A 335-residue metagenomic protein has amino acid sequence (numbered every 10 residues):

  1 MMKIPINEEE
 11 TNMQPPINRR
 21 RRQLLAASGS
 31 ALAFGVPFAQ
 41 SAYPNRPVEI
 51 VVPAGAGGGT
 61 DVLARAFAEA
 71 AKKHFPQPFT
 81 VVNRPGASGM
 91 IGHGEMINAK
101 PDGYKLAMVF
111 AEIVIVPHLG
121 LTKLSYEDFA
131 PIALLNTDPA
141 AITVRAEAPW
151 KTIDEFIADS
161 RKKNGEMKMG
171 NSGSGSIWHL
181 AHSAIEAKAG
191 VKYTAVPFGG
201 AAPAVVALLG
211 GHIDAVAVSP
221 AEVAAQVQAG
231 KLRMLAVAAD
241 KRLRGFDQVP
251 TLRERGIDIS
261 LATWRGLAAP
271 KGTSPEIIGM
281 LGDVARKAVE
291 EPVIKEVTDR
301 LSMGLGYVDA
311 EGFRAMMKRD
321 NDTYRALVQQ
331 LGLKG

Functional and structural regions predicted by a protein language model:
M1-R19, Q23-V36: N-terminal secretory signal peptides
E9, N45-P47, A187-K188, P275-G335: An extracytoplasmic/periplasmic, membrane-proximal ligand-sensing/linker region
Q40-D128, E166, V191-D214, Y307 (+1 more regions): N-terminal (or domain-start) structured segment
G55-G57, A111, R145-W150, N171-S176 (+4 more regions): Short coil/turn segments
N98-Y104, H118-P203, L252, W264-V297: Hinge/capping helix and adjacent helix->loop/strand transition within the periplasmic-binding protein
M108-I113, N171, G200-A201, V218-V223 (+3 more regions): Beta->alpha turn/N-cap motifs
E112-L121, A184-K188, A215-D247: A ligand-binding cleft/hinge motif common to bilobed small-molecule-binding domains
T137, V223-E290, R319-D322: C-terminal lobe and pocket-closing loops of periplasmic/extracytoplasmic Venus-flytrap solute-binding proteins
